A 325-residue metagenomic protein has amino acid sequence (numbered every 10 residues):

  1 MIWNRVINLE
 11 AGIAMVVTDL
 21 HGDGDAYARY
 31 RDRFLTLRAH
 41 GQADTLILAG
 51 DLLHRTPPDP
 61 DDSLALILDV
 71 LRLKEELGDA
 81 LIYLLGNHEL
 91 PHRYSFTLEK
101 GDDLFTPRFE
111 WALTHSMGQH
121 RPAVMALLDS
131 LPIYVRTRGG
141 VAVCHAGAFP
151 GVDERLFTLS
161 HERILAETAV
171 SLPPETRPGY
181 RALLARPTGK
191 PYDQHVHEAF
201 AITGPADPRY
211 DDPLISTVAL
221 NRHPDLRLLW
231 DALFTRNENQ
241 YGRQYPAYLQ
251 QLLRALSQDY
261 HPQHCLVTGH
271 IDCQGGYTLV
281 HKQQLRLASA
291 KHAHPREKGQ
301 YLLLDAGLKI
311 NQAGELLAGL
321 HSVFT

Functional and structural regions predicted by a protein language model:
M1-T325: Feature recognizes metal-dependent phosphohydrolase scaffolds
